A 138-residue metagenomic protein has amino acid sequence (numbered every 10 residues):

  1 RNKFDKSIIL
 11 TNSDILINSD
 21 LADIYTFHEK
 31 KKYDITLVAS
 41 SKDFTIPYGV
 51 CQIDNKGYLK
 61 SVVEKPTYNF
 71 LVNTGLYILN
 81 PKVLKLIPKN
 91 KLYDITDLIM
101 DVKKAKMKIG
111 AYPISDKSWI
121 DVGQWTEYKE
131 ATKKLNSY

Functional and structural regions predicted by a protein language model:
R1-S7: Active-site nucleotide-sugar/metal-binding loop of Leloir-type enzymes
K3, N12, K30-K32: Alpha-helix C-terminal capping/helix-to-coil transition sites in glycosyltransferase folds
I8-I9, L16, A22-E29, K42-T45 (+1 more regions): Catalytic-core segments of class I nucleotidyltransferases/pyrophosphorylases that form NMP-activated intermediates
K31-S41: A short, conserved acidic/glycine-rich loop-to-beta-strand motif that forms the donor nucleotide-sugar/metal
P47-G49: Short beta-strand-centered segments that line the small-molecule binding cleft or hinge of alpha/beta clamshell
I53-D54: Extended acidic/charged loop-beta regions that coordinate divalent cations and stabilize anionic phosphate/carboxylate
